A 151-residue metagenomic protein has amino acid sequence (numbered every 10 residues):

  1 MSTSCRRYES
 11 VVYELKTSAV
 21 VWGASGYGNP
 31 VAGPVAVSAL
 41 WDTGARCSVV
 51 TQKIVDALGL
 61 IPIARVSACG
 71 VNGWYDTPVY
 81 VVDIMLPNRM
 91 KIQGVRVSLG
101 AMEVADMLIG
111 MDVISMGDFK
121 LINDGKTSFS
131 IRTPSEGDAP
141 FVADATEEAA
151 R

Functional and structural regions predicted by a protein language model:
M1-R151: Pepsin/retropepsin-fold aspartyl endopeptidases
